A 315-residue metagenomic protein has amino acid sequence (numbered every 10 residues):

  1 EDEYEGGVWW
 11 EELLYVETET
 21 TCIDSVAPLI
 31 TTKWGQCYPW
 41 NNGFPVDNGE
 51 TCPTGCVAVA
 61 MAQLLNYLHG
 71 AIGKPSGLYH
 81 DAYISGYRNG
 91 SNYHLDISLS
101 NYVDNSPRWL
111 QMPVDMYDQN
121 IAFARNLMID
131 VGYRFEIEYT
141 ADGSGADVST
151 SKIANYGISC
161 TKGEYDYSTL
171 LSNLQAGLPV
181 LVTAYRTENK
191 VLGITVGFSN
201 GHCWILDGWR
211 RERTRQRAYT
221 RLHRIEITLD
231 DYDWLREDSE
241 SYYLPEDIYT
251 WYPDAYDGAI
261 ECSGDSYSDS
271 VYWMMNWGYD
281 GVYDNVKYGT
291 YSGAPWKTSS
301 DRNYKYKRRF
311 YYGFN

Functional and structural regions predicted by a protein language model:
E1-D142: Active-site-adjacent structural segments surrounding the nucleophilic cysteine of cysteine proteases and isopeptidases
E1-T21, H223-C262, S266, V271-N315: Noncatalytic regulatory segments and standalone regulatory/sensor domains
G49, T54-A58, G145-A146, Q175 (+2 more regions): Active-site-proximal structural scaffolding
G55-N66, N126-Y133, S149-K152, C160-G163 (+3 more regions): Structural recognition of the beta-strand scaffold that forms the well-ordered cores of secreted hydrolase catalytic
A62, Y67, A71, E188 (+2 more regions): Short loop/turn segments at secondary-structure transitions that flank enzyme active sites
F135-S151, Y156-G157, G278-D284: Extracellular hydrolytic enzyme modules, especially secreted metalloproteases of the metzincin/thermolysin-like class
I153-A154, S172, V180-T183, D301-R309 (+1 more regions): Extended interaction regions within the primary functional domain
S159-D269: Active-site-adjacent substructure of cysteine-protease-like catalytic cores
